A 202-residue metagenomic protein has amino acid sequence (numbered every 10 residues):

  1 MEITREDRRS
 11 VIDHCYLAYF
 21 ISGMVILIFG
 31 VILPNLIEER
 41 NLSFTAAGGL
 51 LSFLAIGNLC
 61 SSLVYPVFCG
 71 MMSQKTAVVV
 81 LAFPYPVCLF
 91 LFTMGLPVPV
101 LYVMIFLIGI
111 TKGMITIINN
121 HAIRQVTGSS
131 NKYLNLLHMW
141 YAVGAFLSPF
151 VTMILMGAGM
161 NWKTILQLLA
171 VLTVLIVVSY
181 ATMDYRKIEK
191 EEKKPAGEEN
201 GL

Functional and structural regions predicted by a protein language model:
V11, L17-R40, S62-Y65, T116 (+1 more regions): Extracytoplasmic
F20, C88, P99-M114: Hydrophobic core of transmembrane alpha-helices in multi-pass small-molecule transporters, especially MFS/SLC-type
L27, L54-L63, A145-F146: Residue-level signature of mid-helix packing/kink "hotspots" within the transmembrane helices of 12-pass Major
L33, L42-L51, L134, W162: Juxtamembrane helix-start elements in MFS-like secondary transporters
C60-P99: Conserved MFS/SLC helix-loop-helix module at the cytosolic interface between two early adjacent transmembrane helices
V100, S130, L136-I188: Helix-loop-helix hairpin linking two adjacent transmembrane segments in secondary transporters
G113-G128: Intracellular juxtamembrane helix-capping segments at the cytosolic ends of symmetry-related transmembrane helices
A181-L202: Flexible cytoplasmic inter-helical loops of multi-pass small-molecule transporters
